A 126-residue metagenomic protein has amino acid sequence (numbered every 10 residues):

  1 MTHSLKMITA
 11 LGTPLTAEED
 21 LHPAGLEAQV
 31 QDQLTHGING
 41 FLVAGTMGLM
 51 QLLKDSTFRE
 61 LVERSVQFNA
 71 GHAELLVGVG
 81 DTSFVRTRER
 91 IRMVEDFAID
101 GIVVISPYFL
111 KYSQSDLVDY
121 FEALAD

Functional and structural regions predicted by a protein language model:
T2-D126: Active-site beta->alpha loop and helix N-cap motifs at the rims of alpha/beta catalytic domains
